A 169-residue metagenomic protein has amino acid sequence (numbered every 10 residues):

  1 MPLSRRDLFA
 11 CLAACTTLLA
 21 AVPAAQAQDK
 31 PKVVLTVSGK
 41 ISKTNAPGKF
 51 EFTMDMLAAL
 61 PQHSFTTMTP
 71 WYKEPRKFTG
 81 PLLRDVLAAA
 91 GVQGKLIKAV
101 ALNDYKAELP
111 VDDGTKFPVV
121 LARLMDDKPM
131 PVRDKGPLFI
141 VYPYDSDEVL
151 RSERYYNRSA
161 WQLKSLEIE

Functional and structural regions predicted by a protein language model:
P2-L3, Q26-E169: N-terminal intrinsically disordered, low-complexity segments enriched in P/E/S/T
R5-F9: N-terminal export leaders
A10-C11, A24: Intrinsically disordered, low-complexity segments enriched in polar/charged small residues
L12-T16: Sec-dependent signal peptide hydrophobic core
T17-A24: C-terminal segment of classical bacterial N-terminal signal peptides
